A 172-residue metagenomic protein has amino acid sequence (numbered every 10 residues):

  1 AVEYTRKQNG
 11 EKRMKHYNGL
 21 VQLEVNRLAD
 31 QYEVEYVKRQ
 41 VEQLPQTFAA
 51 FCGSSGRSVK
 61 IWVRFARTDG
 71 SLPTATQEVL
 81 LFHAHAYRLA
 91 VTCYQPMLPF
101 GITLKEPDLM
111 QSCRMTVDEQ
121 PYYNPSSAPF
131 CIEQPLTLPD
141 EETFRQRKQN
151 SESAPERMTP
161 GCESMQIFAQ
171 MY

Functional and structural regions predicted by a protein language model:
A1-R57, F65-A84, R145-K148, E163-I167: Signature for HUH/AEP ssDNA processing cores
A1-Y4, T92, V117, Q170-M171: Short, hydrophobic/amphipathic alpha-helical patches that form generic packing surfaces within helical domains
L20-Q22, W62, S112-R114: Conserved hydrophobic/aromatic beta-strand scaffold that supports enzyme active sites
C52-V59, P107-S112: Short Gly/Ser/Thr- and Asp/Glu-enriched loop/turn motifs at secondary-structure junctions
A75, M97-N150: Catalytic "initiation/cleavage/transfer" segments centered on a nucleophilic residue and adjacent nucleic-acid-engaging
A86-G101: Conserved short secondary-structure elements within globular domains
N150-Y172: C-terminal accessory/binding modules appended to enzymatic or scaffolding proteins
